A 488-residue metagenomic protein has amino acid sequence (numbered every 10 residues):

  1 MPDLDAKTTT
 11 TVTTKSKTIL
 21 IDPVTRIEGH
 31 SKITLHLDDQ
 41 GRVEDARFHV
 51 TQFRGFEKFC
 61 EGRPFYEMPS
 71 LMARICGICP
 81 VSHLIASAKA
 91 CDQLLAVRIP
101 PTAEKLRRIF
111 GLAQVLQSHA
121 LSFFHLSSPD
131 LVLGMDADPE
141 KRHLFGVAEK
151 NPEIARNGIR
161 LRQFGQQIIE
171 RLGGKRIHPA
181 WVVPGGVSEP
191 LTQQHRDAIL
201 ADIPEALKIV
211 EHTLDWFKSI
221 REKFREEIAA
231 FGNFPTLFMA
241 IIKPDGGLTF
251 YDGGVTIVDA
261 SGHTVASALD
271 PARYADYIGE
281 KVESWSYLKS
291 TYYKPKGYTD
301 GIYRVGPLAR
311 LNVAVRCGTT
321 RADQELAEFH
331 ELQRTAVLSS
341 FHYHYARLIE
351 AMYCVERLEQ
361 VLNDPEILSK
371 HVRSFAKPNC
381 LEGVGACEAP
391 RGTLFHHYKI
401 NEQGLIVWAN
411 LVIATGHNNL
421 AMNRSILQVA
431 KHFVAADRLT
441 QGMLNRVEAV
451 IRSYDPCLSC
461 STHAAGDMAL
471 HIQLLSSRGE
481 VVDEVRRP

Functional and structural regions predicted by a protein language model:
P2-T393, I413-P488: Active-site bordering "gate/hinge" segments that shape substrate access to catalytic or cofactor-binding pockets
K399-I400: Aromatic-rich beta-strand edge motifs centered on tyrosine
G404: Active-site catalytic microenvironments in core metabolic enzymes, especially phosphate/sugar-handling
